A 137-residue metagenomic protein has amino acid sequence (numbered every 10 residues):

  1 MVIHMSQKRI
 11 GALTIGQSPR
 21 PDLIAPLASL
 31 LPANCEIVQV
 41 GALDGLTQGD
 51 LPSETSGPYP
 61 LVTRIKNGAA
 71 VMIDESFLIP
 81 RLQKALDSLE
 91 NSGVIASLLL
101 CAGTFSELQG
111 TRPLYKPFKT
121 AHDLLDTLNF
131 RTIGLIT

Functional and structural regions predicted by a protein language model:
V2-D74: N-terminal glycine-rich anion-binding loop in soluble enzyme alpha/beta folds
V2-Q7, N91, L124-R131: Glycine-rich phosphate/diphosphate-binding loops that line cofactor/substrate pockets in enzymes
L13-Q17, A102, I136-T137: Structural motif
P21-A28, Q83, H122, D126: Predominant activation on well-ordered alpha-helical scaffold segments within soluble catalytic domains
L30-A33, S88-S92, T127-L128: Alpha-helix C-cap/termination motif
M72-T120: N-terminal glycine-rich phosphate/adenylate-binding segment common to multiple enzyme folds
Q109-T137: Anion-binding alpha/beta catalytic cores of soluble intermediary-metabolism enzymes, centered on
